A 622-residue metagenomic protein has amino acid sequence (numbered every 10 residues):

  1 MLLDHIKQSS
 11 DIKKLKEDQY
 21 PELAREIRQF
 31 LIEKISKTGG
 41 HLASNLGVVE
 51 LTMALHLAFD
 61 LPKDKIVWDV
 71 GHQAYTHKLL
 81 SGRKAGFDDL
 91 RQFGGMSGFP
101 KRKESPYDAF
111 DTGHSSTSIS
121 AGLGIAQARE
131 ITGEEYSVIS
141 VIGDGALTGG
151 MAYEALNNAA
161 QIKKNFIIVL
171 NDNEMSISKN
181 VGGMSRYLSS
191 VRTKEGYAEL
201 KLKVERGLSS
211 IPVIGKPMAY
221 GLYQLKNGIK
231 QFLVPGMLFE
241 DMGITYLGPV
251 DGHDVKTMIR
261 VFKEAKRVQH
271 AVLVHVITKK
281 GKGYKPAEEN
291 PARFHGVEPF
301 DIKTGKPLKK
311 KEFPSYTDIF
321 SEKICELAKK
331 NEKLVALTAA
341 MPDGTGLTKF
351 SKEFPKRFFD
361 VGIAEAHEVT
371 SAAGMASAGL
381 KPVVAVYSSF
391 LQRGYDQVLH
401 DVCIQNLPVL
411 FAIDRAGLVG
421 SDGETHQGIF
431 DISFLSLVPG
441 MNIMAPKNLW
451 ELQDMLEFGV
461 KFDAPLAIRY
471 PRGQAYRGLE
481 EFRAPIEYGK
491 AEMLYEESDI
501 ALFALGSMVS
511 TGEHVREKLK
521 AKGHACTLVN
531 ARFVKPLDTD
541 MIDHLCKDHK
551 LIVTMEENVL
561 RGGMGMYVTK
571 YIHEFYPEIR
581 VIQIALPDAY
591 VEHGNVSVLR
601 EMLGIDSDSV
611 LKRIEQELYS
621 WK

Functional and structural regions predicted by a protein language model:
M1-L80, E240, I244-Y246, D251-V255 (+3 more regions): N-terminal amphipathic, basic-rich helices that act as targeting or association modules
L3, E174-F320: Long, well-ordered, tryptophan-enriched scaffold segments
H41-I162, Y316, K333-L334, T338-A339 (+1 more regions): Cofactor-binding active-site loop characterized by glycine-rich and histidine/acidic residues
K65, H270, T278-L391, Q397-L407 (+4 more regions): Non-catalytic terminal/interface segments that mediate subunit docking, oligomerization, and allosteric communication
G86-M96, Q161-N173, G196, C403-R415: A glycine-rich helix N-cap at a beta->alpha junction
M218-P286, P408-I413, I432-E481, S607-K622: Structural signature of the thiamine diphosphate
R260-K263, H295-G296, S315-K330, G346-K352 (+4 more regions): Glycine-/acidic-rich phosphate or pyrophosphate-binding loops and their flanking alpha/beta elements
P299-K303, P307-K310, G420-D422, N442 (+1 more regions): Peripheral docking tails and interdomain loops at the edges of cofactor- or intermediate-handling domains
